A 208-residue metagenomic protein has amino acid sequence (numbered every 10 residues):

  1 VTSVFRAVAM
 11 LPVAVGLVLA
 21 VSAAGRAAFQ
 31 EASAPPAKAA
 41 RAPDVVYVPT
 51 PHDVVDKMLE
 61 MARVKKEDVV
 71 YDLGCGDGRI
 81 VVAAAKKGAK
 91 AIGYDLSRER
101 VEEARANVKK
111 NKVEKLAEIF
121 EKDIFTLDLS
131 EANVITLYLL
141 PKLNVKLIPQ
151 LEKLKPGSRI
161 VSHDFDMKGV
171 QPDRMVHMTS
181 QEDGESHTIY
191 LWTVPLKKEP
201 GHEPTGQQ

Functional and structural regions predicted by a protein language model:
A9-S22: Bacterial N-terminal signal peptides
G25-D68: S-adenosyl-L-methionine
E67-G76: Conserved class I S-adenosyl-L-methionine
D77-A89: Conserved SAM-binding loop of SAM-dependent methyltransferases across substrates and taxa, primarily the Class I
K90-D95: Conserved SAM-binding motif I beta-strand of class I
R98-E131: S-adenosyl-L-methionine
S130-K146: A short SAM/SAH-binding and catalytic strip from SAM-dependent methyltransferases
K142-Q207: C-terminal substrate-binding/active-site "lid" region of AdoMet-derived donor-dependent transferases
